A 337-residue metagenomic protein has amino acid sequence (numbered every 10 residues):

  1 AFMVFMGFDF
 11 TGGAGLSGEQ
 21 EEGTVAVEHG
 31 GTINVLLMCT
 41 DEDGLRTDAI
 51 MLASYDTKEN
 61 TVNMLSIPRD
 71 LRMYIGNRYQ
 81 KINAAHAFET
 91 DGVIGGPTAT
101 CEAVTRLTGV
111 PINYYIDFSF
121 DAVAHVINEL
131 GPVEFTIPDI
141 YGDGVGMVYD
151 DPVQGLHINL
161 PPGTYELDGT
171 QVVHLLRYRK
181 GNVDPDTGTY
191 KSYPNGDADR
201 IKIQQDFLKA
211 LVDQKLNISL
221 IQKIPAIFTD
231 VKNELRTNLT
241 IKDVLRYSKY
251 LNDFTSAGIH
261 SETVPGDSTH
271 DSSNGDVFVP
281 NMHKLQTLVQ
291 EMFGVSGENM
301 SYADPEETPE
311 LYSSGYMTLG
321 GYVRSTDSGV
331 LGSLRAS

Functional and structural regions predicted by a protein language model:
F2-S337: Non-catalytic, solvent-exposed segments at the cell envelope interface
